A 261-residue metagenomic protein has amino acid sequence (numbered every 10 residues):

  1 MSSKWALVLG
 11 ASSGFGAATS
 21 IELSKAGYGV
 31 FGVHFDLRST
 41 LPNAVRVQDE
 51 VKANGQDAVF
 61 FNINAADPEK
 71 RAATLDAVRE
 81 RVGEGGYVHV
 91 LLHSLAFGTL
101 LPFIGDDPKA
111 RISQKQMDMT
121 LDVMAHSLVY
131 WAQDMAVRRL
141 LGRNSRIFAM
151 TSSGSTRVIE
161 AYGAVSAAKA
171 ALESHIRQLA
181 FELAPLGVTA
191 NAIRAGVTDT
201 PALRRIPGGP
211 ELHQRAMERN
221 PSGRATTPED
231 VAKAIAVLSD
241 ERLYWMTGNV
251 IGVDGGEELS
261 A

Functional and structural regions predicted by a protein language model:
S2-V90, F97-K115, R205: Short-chain dehydrogenase/reductase
K52-Q56, I206-P221: A short C-terminal helix-loop "cap" of Rossmann-like NAD(P)-dependent dehydrogenase/epimerase domains
A96-P185, V197-T198: Catalytic loop of short-chain dehydrogenase/reductase
A184, T189, M246-G248: Short, small/polar-rich loop/turn modules that mediate ligand/substrate recognition or access, typified
A190, R194-R205: Short, flexible catalytic-loop segment of classical short-chain dehydrogenase/reductase
N220-V231: A conserved structural motif in NAD(P)-dependent oxidoreductases
S222, A236, L243, T247-A261: Short C-terminal tail/terminal secondary-structure segment of NAD(P)H-dependent dehydrogenase/reductase domains
V231-A232, L238: Non-catalytic, hydrophobic alpha-helical segments
